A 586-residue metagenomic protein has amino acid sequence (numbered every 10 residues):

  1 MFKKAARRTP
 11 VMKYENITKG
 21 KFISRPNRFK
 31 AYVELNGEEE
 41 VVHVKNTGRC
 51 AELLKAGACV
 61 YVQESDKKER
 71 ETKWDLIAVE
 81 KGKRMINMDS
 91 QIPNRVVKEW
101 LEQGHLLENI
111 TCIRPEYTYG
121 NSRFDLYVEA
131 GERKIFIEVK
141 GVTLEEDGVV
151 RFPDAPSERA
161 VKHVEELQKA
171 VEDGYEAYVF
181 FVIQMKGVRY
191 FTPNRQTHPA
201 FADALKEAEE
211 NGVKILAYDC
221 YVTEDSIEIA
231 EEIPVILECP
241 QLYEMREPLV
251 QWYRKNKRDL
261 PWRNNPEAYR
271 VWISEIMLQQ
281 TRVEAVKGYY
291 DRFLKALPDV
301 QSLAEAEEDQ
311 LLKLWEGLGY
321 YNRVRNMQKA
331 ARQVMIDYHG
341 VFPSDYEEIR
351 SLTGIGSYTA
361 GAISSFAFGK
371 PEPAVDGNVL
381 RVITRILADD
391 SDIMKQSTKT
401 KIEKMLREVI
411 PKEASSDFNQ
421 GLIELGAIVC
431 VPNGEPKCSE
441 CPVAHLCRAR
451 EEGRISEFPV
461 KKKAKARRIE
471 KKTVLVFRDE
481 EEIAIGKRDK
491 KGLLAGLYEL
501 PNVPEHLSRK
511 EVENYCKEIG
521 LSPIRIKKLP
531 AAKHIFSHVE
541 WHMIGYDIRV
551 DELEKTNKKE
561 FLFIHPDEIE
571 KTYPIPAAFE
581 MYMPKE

Functional and structural regions predicted by a protein language model:
A6-R8, I236-D259, N264, A427-E586: Intrinsically disordered, low-complexity, charged terminal extensions of DNA damage-control enzymes
Y14, E176-Y178, V182-M185, R189-E244 (+1 more regions): Non-catalytic C-terminal interaction segments of nucleic acid-processing enzymes
G20, F124-D154, L167: Conserved catalytic cores of phosphodiester-cleaving nucleases, focusing on short active-site segments
N27-Y32: Short aromatic-glycine-enriched beta-strand elements
E38-L53: Beta-strand/loop nucleic-acid-binding surfaces
K55-K68, D219-C220: Flexible glycine-rich surface loops and low-complexity tracts that mediate binding to linear polymers
W100, H105-Y119: A short acidic/basic microdomain associated with nuclease active sites
W252-S439, V443-E452: Catalytic cores of DNA base-excision repair glycosylases
